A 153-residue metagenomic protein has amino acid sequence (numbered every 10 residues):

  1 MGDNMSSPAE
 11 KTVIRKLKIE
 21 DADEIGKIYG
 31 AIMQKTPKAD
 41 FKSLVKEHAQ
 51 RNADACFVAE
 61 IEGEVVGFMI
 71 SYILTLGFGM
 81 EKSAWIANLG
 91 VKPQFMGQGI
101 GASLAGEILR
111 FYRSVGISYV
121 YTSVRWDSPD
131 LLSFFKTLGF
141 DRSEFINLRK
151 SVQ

Functional and structural regions predicted by a protein language model:
M1-E20, Q153: Conserved N-terminal entry element of GNAT/NAT acetyltransferase domains
T12, I19-E20, K27-E81, A87: Acetyl-CoA-dependent GNAT
D54, S143-L148: Short hydrophobic/aromatic beta-strand or adjacent loop that forms the aromatic wall/cage of a ligand/substrate-binding
L89-M96: A short, internal acetyl-CoA/4′-phosphopantetheine-binding micro-motif in the GNAT/acyltransferase core
G97-R110, T137: Conserved acetyl-CoA-binding loop-helix of GNAT-fold acetyltransferases
A102, S114, W126-E144: Conserved active-site alpha-helix within GNAT-family acetyltransferase domains
Y112-V124: Conserved GNAT acetyl-CoA-binding A-motif
T122-L131, R149, Q153: Conserved beta-strand-loop-alpha-helix junction that forms the acyl-donor binding cleft
